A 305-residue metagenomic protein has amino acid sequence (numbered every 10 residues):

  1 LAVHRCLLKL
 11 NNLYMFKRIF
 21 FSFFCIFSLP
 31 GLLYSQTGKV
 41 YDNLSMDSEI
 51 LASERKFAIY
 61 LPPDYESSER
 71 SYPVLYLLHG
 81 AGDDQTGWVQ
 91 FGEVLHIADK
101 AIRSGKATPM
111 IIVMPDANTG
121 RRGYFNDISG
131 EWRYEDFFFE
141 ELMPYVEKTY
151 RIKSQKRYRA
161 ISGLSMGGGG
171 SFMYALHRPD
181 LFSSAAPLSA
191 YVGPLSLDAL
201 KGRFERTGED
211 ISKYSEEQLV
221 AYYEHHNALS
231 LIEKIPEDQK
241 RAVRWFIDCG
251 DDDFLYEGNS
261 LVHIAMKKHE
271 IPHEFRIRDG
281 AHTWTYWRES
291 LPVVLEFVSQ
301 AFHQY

Functional and structural regions predicted by a protein language model:
L1-Y14: N-terminal amphipathic/basic-hydrophobic helices that include classical n-h-c signal peptides and signal-anchor
V3-H4, L32, I161: Intrinsic disorder/low-complexity segments
H4, F16-R18, S35: Absolute N-terminal positional cue centered near the fourth residue
N12-F23: Bacterial N-terminal signal peptides that target proteins for export
S22-G31: Bacterial N-terminal signal peptides
Q36-Y305: Non-catalytic cap/lid and distal C-terminal segments of serine-dependent acyl enzymes
